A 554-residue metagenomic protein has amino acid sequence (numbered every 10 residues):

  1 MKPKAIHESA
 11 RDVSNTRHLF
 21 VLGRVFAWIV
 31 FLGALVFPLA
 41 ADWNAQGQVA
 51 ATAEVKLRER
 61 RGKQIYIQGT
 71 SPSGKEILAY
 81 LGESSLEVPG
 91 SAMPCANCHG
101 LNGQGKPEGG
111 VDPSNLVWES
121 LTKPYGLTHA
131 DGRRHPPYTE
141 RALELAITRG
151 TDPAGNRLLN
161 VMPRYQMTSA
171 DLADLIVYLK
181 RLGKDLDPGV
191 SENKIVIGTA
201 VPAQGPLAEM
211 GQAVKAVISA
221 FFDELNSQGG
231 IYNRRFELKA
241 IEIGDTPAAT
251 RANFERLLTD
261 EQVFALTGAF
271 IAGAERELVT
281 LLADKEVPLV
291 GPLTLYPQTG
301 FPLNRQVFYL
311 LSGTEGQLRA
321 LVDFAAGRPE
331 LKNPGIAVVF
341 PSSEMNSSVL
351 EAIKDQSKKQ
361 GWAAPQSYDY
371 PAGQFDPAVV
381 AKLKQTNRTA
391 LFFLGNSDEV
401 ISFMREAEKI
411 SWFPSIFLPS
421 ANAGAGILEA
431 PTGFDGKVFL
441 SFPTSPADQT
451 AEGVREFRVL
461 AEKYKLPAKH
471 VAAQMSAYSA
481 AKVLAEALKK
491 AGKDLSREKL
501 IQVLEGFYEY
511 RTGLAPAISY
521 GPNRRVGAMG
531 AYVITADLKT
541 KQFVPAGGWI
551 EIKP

Functional and structural regions predicted by a protein language model:
Q48-P89, G132: Electrostatic cytochrome c docking/interface patches
R61, Y138-P153, P163-P188: C-terminal capping alpha-helices of c-type cytochrome domains
I67-T70, N97-G105, T148-D152, K180-R181: Detector for the c-type heme attachment site
L78-E140, V161-M167: Gly/Gly-Pro-rich "capping" loops immediately C-terminal to redox-active cysteine motifs in periplasmic/lumenal
L186, S191-K194, E209-A216, G229-F301 (+1 more regions): Beta-alpha junction/loop-to-helix N-cap segments that form part of ligand/metal-binding clefts
V263-S367, S415-F439: Extracytoplasmic ligand/sensor domains, especially the bilobed periplasmic-binding protein
M404-Y478, A546-K553: Extracellular/periplasmic periplasmic-binding protein-like sensory domains
K463-Q474, A485-F543: Segments of small-molecule ligand-sensing domains
